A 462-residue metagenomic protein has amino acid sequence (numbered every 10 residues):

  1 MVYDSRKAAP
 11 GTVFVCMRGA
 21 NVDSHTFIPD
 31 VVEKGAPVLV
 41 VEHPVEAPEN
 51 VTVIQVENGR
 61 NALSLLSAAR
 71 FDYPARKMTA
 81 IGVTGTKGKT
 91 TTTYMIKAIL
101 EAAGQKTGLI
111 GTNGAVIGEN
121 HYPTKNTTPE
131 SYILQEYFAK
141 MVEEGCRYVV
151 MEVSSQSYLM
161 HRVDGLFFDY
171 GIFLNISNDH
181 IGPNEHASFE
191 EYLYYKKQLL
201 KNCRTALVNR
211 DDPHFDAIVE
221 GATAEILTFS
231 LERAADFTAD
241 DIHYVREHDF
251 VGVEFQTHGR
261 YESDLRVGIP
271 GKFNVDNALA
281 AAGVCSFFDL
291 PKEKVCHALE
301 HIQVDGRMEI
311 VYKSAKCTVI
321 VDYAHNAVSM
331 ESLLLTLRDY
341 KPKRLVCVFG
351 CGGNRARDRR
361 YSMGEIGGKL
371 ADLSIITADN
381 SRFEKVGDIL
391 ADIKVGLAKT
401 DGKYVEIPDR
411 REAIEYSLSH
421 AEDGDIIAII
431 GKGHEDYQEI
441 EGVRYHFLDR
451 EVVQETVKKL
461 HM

Functional and structural regions predicted by a protein language model:
M1-L65, A69, R266, P270-K272 (+3 more regions): N-terminal leader/targeting and accessory segments in enzymes
M1-Y3, G35-E42, V150-M151, T205-R210 (+1 more regions): Short, hydrophobic beta-strand segments that form beta-sheet elements in well-ordered domains
A8-V13, G19, D23-T26, T223 (+4 more regions): ATP-dependent carboxylate-amine ligase
I28-E33, V142, D164, R338: Non-catalytic positions within long, well-ordered alpha-helices that form the structural scaffold/packing of enzyme
P37-H43, A206-R210, V348-F349, D372-N380: Short internal beta-strands
V41-P44, V153, N175, R210 (+2 more regions): Short secondary-structure boundary segments
V45-N50, E144, L159, D169-V319 (+2 more regions): Acidic, Mg2+-coordinating active-site environments of NTP-dependent enzymes
L63-A206, R210, H214-A222, H461: Phosphate-binding loop of NTP-binding sites
